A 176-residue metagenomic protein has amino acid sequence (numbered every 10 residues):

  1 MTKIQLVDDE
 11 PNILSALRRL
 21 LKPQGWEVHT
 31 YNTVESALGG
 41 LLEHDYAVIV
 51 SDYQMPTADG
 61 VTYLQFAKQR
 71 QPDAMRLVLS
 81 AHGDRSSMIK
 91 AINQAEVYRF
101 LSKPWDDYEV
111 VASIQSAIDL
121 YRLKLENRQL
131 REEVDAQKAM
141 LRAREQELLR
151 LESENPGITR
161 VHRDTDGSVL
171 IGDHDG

Functional and structural regions predicted by a protein language model:
T2, P11-T30: Two-component/phosphorelay signaling modules centered on CheY-like receiver
T30-V48: Acidic, metal-coordinating helix/loop segments flanking the phosphotransfer/catalytic sites of two-component signaling
N32-T33, D59-T62: Acidic catalytic/metal-coordinating carboxylates
G39, V61-D73, K90: Short amphipathic alpha-helix used as the core "switch/output" element in two-component signaling
D52, S80: Active-site residues of response regulator receiver
M55: Receiver (REC) domain active-site loop signature in two-component systems and cognate sites in sensor histidine kinases
W105-I114, I118, R122: C-terminal output helix
Q129-G176: C-terminal output/effector regions of signal-responsive regulators
